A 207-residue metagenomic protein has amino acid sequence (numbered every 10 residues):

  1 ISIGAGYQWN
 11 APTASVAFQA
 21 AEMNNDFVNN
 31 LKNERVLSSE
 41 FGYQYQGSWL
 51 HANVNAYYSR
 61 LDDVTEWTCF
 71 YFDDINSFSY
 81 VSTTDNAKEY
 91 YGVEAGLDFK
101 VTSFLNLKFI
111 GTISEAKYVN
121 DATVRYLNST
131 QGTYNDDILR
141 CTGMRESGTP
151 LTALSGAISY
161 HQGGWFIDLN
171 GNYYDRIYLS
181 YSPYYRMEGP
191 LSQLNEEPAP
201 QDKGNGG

Functional and structural regions predicted by a protein language model:
I1, L37-F41, Y91-A95, T152-G156 (+1 more regions): Hydrophobic, lipid-facing positions within transmembrane beta-strands of outer-membrane proteins
I1-S39, H51, Y58-T84, A122-V124 (+1 more regions): Surface-exposed extracellular loop regions of Gram-negative outer-membrane beta-barrel proteins, predominantly
Y7, Y45-W49, Y160-G164: A generic beta-sheet turn/junction motif
M23-N29, S38, F78-T84, G92-E94 (+2 more regions): Extracellular loop and loop/strand-boundary signature of outer-membrane beta-barrel proteins
G47, F72-D74, T102, G189 (+1 more regions): Acidic surface patches and DE-rich sequence motifs
W49-H51, F104-L105: Short loop/turn motifs that connect adjacent beta-strands in outer-membrane beta-barrel proteins
Y57-R60, S77-Y184: Gram-negative outer-membrane beta-barrel transporters
Y181-G207: Extracytoplasmic gating/loop element in the C-terminal half of outer-membrane beta-barrel translocons and assembly
